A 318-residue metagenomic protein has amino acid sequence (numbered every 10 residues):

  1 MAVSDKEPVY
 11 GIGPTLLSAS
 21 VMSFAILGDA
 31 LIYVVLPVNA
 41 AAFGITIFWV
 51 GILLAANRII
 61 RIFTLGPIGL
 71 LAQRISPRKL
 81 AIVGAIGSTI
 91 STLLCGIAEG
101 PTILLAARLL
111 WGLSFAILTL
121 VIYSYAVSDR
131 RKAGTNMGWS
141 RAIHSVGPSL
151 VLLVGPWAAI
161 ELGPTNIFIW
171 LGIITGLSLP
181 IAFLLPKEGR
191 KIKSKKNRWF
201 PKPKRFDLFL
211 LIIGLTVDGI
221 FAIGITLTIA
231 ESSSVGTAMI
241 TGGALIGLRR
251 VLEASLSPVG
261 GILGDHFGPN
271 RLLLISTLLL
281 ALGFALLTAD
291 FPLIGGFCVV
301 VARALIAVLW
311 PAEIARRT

Functional and structural regions predicted by a protein language model:
Y10-V38, K202-F221, F297: Pair of pore-lining "gating" transmembrane helices in MFS-fold secondary transporters
V34-F48, I223-T241: Short amphipathic helix-loop junctions that connect adjacent transmembrane helices in Major Facilitator Superfamily/SLC
G44, S76, I97-T102, G268 (+1 more regions): Helix-breaking motifs and short loop linkers at transmembrane-helix boundaries and internal kinks in secondary membrane
T64-S76, L256-G268: Helix-to-loop junctions at the C-terminal end of transmembrane segments in multipass secondary transporters
K79-L93, G172, R271-L286: Structural signature of the two symmetry-related core transmembrane helices
S91, T102-L110, I294-A302: Paired small-residue
L109-H144: Cytoplasmic helix-loop-helix junction between adjacent transmembrane helices in 12-TM secondary transporters
N270-W310: C-terminal transmembrane helical hairpin of 12-TM major facilitator-type secondary transporters
